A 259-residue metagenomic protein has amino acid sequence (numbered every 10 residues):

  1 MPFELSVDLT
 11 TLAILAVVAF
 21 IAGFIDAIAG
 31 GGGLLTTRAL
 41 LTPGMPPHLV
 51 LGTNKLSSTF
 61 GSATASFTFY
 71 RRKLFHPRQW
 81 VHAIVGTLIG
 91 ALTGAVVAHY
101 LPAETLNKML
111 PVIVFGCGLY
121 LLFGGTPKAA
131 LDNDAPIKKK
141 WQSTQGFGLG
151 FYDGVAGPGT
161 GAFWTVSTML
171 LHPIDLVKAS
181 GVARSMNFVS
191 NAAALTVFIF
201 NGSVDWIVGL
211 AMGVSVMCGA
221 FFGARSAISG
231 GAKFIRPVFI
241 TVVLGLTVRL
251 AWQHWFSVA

Functional and structural regions predicted by a protein language model:
P2-P46, L131-S180: Selected transmembrane alpha-helices and immediately adjacent juxtamembrane segments of polytopic inner-membrane
L12, K55, L110-V114, G118 (+4 more regions): Residues within membrane-spanning alpha-helices of integral membrane proteins, especially the hydrophobic core/packing
A16, F20, F24, K55 (+10 more regions): Residue-level signature of the transmembrane alpha-helical core of multi-pass small-molecule transporters
M45-N54, P77-H82, P173-R184: Membrane-interface alpha-helices at helix entry/exit sites of multi-pass transporters
G52-T105, N191-T241: Selective hydrophobic functional segments
A63-L74, A95, P111-A135, G245-A259: Transmembrane helix exit motif
P77-G86, L110, D134-K139, S180-M186 (+1 more regions): Cytoplasmic-side transmembrane-helix entry/capping segments in multi-pass membrane proteins
G148-P158, A194-G202, L246-V258: Hydrophobic alpha-helical transmembrane segments in multi-pass integral membrane proteins
